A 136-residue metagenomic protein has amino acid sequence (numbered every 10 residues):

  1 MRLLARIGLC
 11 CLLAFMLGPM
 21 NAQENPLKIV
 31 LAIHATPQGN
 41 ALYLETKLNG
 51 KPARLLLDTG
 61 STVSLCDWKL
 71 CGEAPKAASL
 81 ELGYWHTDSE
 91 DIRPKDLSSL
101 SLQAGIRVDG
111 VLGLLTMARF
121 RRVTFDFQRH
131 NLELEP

Functional and structural regions predicted by a protein language model:
M1-L9: Bacterial N-terminal signal peptides that target proteins for export
L9, L13, G18-P136: Pepsin/retropepsin-fold aspartyl endopeptidases
